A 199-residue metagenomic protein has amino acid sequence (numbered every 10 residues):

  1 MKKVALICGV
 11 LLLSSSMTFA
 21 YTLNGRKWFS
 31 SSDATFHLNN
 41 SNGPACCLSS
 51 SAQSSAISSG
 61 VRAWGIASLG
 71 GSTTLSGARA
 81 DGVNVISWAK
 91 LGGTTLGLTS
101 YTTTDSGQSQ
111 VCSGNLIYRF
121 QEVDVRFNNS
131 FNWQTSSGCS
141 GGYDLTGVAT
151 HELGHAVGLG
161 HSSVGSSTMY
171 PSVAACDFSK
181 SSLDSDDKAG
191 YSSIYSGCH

Functional and structural regions predicted by a protein language model:
V4-S14: Sec-dependent N-terminal signal peptides
T18-H199: Zinc-dependent metalloendopeptidases
